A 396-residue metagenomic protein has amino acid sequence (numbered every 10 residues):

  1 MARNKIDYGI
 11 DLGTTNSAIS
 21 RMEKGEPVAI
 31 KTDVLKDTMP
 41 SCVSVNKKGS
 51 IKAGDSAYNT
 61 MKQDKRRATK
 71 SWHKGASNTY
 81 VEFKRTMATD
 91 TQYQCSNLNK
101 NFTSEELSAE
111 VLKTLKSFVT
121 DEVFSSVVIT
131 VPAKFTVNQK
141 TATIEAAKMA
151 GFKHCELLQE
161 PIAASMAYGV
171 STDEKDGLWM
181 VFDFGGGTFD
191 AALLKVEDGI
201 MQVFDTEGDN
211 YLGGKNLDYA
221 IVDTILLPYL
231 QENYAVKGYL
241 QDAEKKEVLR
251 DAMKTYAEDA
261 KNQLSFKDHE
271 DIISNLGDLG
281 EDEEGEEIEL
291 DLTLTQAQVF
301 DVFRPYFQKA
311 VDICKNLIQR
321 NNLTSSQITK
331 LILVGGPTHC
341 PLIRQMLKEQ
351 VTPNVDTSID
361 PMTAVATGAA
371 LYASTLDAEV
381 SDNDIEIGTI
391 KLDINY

Functional and structural regions predicted by a protein language model:
M1-F83, K100-N101, T120-Y396: Oxyanion-binding/catalytic loops of NTP- or PPi-dependent enzymes
Y93, V119-T120: Transmembrane alpha-helix boundary signature
S96: Juxtamembrane segments of multi-pass membrane glycosylation machinery that transfer sugars from lipid-linked donors
N99-S108: Conserved AMP-binding/adenylate-forming core of the ANL superfamily
L107-S117: Feature captures the FAD/FMN-dependent oxidoreductase FAD-binding
